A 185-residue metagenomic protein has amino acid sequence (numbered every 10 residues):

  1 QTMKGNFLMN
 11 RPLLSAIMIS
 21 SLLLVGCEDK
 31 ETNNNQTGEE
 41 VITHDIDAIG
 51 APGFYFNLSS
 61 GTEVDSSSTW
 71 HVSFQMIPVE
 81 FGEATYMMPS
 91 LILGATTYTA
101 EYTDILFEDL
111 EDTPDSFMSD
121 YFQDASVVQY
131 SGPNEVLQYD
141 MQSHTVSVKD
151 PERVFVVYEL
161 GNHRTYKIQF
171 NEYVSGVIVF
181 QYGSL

Functional and structural regions predicted by a protein language model:
K4-L14: Bacterial N-terminal signal peptides that target proteins for export
I17-I19: Hydrophobic helical h-region of N-terminal Sec-dependent signal peptides in bacterial secretory/periplasmic proteins
L23-G26: C-terminal motif of bacterial Sec signal peptides marking the signal peptidase cleavage site
E28-L185: Surface-exposed, beta-sheet-biased, low-hydrophobicity segments with strongly acidic/polar composition
